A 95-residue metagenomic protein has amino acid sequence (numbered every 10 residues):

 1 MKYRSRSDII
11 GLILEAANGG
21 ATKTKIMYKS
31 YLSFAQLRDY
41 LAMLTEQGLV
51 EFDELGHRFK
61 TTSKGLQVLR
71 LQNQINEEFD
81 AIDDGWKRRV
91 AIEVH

Functional and structural regions predicted by a protein language model:
M1-G11: Short alpha-helical segments that sit at the start of domains
I13-G20: Short helix-to-turn junction characteristic of helix-turn-helix DNA-binding domains, especially the helix
G20-K29: Short acidic, hydrophobic short linear motifs in intrinsically disordered regions
Y31-E46: Short amphipathic alpha-helical interaction segments
Y40-M43, L71, E78: Residue-level recognition of specific faces of alpha-helices
T45-E54: A short, conserved structural fragment
H57-Q72: Basic, amphipathic "hinge/linker" alpha-helix immediately C-terminal to the N-terminal HTH DNA-binding motif
Q74-H95: Amphipathic alpha-helical dimerization/coiled-coil segments that flank or bridge DNA-binding/regulatory modules
